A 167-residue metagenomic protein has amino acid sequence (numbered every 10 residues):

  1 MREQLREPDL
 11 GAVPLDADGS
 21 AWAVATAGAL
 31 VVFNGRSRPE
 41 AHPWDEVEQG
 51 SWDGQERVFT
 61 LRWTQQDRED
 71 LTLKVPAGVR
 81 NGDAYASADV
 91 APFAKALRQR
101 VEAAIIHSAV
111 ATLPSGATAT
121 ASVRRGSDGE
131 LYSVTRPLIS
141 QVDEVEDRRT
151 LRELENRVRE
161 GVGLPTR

Functional and structural regions predicted by a protein language model:
M1-A27: Anionic N-terminal interaction surfaces
R2-P8, R38-H42, E46-R167: Acidic, Ser/Thr- and proline-rich intrinsically disordered linker/docking segments of eukaryotic scaffolds
A17, V31-V32, W44, W52: Broad hydrophobic/π-residue packing in well-ordered secondary structure
A27-A41: Short aromatic-glycine motifs in intrinsically disordered, low-complexity regions
